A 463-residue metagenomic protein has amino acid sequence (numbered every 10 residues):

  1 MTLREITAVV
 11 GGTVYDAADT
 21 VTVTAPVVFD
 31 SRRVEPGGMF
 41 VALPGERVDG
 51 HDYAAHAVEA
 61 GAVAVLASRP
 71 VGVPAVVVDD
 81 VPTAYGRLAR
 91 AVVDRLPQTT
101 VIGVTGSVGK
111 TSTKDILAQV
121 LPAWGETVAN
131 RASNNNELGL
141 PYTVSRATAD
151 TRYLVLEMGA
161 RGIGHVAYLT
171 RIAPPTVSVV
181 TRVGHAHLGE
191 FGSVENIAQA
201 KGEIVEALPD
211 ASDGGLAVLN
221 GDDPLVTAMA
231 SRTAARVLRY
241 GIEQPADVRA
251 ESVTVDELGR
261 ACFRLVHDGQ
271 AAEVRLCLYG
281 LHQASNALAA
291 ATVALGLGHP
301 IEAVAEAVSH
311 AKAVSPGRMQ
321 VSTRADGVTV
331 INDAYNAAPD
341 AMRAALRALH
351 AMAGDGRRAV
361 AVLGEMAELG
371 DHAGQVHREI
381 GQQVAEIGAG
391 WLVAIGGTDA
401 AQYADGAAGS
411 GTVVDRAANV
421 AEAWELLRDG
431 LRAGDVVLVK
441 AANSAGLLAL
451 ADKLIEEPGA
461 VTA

Functional and structural regions predicted by a protein language model:
M1-Y15, V34-M39, D49, D115 (+4 more regions): ATP-dependent carboxylate-amine ligase
T2-T105, S112-A123, S145, R249 (+3 more regions): Short, basic phosphate-binding NTP loop
I6, G38, A57, L88 (+15 more regions): Residue-level signal for inorganic ion chemistry
P26-V28, E59-S68, L216-N220, R236-Y240 (+1 more regions): Short, hydrophobic beta-strand segments that form beta-sheet elements in well-ordered domains
A54, V166, K201, L346 (+1 more regions): Generic hydrophobic/aromatic pocket-lining and core-packing "Φ" positions
A54, V58-E59, T170-R171, A385: Non-catalytic positions within long, well-ordered alpha-helices that form the structural scaffold/packing of enzyme
A84-G221, L225-T233, D429, K453-T462: Phosphate-binding loop of NTP-binding sites
